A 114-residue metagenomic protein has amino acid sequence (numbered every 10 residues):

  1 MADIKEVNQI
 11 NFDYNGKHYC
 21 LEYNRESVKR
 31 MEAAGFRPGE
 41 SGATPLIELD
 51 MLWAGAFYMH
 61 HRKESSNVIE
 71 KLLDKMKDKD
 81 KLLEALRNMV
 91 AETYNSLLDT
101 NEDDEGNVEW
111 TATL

Functional and structural regions predicted by a protein language model:
M1-Y14, H18, V28-K29, A33-A43 (+1 more regions): Charged interaction scaffolds used for protein-protein
L21: Active-site-adjacent beta-strand anchor residues
N24: Residue-level signal for threonine
E48-M59, N88: Short, hydrophobic/amphipathic alpha-helical patches that form generic packing surfaces within helical domains
